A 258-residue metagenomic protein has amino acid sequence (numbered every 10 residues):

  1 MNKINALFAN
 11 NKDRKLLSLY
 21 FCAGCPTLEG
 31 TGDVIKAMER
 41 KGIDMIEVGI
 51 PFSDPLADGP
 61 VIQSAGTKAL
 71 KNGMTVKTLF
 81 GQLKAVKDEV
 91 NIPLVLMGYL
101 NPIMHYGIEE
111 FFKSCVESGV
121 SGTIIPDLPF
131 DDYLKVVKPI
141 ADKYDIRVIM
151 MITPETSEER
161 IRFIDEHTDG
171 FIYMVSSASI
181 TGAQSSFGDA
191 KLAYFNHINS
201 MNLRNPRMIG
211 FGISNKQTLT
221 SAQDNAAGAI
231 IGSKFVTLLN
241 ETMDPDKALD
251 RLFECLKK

Functional and structural regions predicted by a protein language model:
M1-N10, S53-I62, M74-K84, I103-E109 (+5 more regions): Active-site-adjacent beta->alpha loops and helix N-cap segments on the catalytic face of soluble alpha/beta enzymes
L17-F21, I46-V48, L94-G98, T123-I125 (+4 more regions): Hydrophobic faces of well-ordered beta-strands that scaffold small-molecule active sites in alpha/beta enzyme cores
L28-M38, T156-H167, I209, I213-A229: Catalytic cores of alpha/beta
M45, I50-F52, Q63-L128: Active-site beta->alpha loop and helix N-cap motifs at the rims of alpha/beta catalytic domains
M45-D54, V120-D132, I172-A183, N225-D244: Glycine-rich phosphate-binding active-site loops on the catalytic face of alpha/beta enzymes
V61-V95, P139-T153, D189-R207, L249-K258: Alpha-helix-loop-beta-strand connector modules within alpha/beta enzyme cores
K71-M74, G119-Y133, R147-T156, V175: Catalytic beta/alpha-barrel core
L79, N196-N205, S214-K258: Alpha/beta catalytic cores of nucleotide-metabolism and tRNA/nucleoside-modifying enzymes
